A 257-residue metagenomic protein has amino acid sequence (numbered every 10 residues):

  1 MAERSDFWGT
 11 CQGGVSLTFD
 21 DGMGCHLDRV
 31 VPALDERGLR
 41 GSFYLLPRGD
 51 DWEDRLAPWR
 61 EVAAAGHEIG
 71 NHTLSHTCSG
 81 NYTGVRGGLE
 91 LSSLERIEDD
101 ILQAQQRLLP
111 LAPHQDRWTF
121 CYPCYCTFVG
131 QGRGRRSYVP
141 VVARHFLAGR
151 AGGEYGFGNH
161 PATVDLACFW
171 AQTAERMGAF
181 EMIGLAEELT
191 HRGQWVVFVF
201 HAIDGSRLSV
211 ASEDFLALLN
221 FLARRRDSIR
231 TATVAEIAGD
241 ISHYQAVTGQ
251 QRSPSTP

Functional and structural regions predicted by a protein language model:
M1-L27: Boundary/entry segment of secreted carbohydrate-active catalytic domains
A2-G9, G41, D51, F146-T163 (+2 more regions): C-terminal domain-boundary segment and adjacent tail
G14-T18, H26-S79, H114-Y122, R150 (+2 more regions): Short, well-structured secondary-structure segments
T18, S92-R96, V210: Short, surface-exposed alpha-helical recognition segments that flank or form part of ligand/macromolecule-binding
G24, H76, C126, G205 (+1 more regions): Active-site micro-motifs of SAM-dependent methyltransferase domains
L27-E36, L56, R60, A64 (+5 more regions): Amphipathic, non-transmembrane alpha-helical secondary structure
R29, L34, D50-D54, C78-I183: Catalytic domains of cell-wall/extracellular-matrix polysaccharide-remodeling enzymes, centered on de-N-acetylation
R60-A65, S79-S92, E187-Q194, F200-S209: N-terminal/domain-start segments enriched in small and hydrophobic, helix-friendly residues, covering either
